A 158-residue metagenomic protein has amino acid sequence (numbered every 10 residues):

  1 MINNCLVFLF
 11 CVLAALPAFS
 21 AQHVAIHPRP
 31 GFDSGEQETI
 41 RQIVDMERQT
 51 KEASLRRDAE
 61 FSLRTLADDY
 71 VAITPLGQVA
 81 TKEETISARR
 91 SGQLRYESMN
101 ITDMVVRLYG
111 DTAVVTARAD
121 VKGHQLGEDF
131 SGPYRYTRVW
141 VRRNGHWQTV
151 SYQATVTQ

Functional and structural regions predicted by a protein language model:
M1-V7: Positively charged n-region of N-terminal signal peptides that target proteins for export
V7-P17: Bacterial N-terminal signal peptides
A14, V121-K122: Short, surface-exposed beta-strand-loop junctions and turns on beta-sheet-rich folds
S20-D68, T149: Short, low-complexity N-terminal intrinsically disordered segments enriched in polar/charged residues
A21-V24, P133-Q158: Short beta-strand edge/turn micro-motifs at domain boundaries
E38-V44, A59-Y109, R118, H124-G132: A solvent-exposed, acidic/Ser-Thr-rich amphipathic alpha-helical stretch
V106-A113, W140-H146: A short, structured loop/turn motif at beta-sheet edges
